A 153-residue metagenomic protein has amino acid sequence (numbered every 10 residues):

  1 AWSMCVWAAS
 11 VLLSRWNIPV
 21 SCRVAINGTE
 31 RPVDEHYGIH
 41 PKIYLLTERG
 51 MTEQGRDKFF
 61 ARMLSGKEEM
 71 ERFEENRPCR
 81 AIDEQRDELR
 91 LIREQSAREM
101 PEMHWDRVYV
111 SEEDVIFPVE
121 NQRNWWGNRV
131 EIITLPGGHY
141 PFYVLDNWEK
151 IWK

Functional and structural regions predicted by a protein language model:
A1-A9: Gly/Ala-rich beta-loop-alpha elbow adjacent to hydrolase catalytic centers
A9-S14, V119: Short, hydrophobic alpha-helix immediately C-terminal to the catalytic nucleophile
S14-G50, P78, D87-R93, L145: Flexible "cap/lid" loop of the alpha/beta hydrolase fold
C22-I26, R107-Y109, I133: Hydrophobic/aromatic beta-strand patches that form the interior of the parallel beta-sheet core in alpha/beta enzyme
T52-R93: Conserved alpha/beta-hydrolase catalytic His-Asp/Glu region
E102, R107-V110, D114: Short beta-strand/loop motif that positions the catalytic acidic residue of the alpha/beta-hydrolase fold
H104, F117-N128, D146-N147: Short alpha-helix in the alpha/beta-hydrolase fold that links the catalytic acid
I116, I132-W152: Catalytic histidine-centered segment of alpha/beta-hydrolase-like enzymes
